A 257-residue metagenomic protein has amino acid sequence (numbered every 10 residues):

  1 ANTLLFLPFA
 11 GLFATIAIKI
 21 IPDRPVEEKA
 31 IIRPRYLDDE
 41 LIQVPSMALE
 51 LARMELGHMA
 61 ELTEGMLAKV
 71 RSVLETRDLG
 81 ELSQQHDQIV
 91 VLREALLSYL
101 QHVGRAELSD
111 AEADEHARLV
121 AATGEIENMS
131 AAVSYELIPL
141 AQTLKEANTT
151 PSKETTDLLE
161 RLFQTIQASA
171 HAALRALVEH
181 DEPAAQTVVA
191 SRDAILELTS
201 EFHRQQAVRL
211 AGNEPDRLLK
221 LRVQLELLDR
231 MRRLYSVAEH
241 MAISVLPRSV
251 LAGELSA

Functional and structural regions predicted by a protein language model:
A1-A257: Cytosolic, long alpha-helical scaffolding segments
